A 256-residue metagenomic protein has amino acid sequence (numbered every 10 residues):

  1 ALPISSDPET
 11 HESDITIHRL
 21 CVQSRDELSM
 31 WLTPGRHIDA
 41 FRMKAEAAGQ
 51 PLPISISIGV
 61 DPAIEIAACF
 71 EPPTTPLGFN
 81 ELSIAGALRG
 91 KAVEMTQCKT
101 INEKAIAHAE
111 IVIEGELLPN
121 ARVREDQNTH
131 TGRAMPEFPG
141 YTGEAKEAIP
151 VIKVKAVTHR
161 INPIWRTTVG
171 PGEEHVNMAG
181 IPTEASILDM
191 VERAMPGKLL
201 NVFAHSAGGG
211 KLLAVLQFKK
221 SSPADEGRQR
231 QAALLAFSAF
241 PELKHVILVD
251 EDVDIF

Functional and structural regions predicted by a protein language model:
A1, D61-F256: Charged, compositionally biased interaction regions
A1-S57: Internal mixed beta-strand/loop scaffold within catalytic domains of large alpha/beta enzymes
